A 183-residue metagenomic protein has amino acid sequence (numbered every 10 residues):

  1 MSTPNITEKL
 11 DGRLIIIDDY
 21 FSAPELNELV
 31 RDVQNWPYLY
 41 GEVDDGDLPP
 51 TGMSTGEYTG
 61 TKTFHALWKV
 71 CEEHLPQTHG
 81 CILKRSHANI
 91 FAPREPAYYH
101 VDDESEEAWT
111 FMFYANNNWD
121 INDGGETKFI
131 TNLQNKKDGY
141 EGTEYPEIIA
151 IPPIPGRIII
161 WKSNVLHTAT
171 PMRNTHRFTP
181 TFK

Functional and structural regions predicted by a protein language model:
M1-C81: Non-heme Fe(II)/2-oxoglutarate
H65-K183: Catalytic core of non-heme Fe(II) oxygenases with the double-stranded beta-helix
